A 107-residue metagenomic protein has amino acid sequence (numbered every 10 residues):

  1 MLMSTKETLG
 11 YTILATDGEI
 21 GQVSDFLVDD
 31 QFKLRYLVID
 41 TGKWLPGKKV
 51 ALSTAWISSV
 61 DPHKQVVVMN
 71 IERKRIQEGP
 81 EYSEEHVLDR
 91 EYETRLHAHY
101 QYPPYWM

Functional and structural regions predicted by a protein language model:
M1-M107: Peripheral interaction segments used for macromolecular assembly
